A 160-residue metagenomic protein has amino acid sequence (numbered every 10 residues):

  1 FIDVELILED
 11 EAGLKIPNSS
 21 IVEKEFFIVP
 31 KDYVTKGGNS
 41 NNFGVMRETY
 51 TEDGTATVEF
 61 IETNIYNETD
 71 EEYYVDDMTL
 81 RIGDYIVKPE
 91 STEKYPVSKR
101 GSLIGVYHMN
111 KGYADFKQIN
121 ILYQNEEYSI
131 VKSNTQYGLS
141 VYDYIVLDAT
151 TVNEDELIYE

Functional and structural regions predicted by a protein language model:
F1-F116, N120-E160: Edge-of-domain interaction segments
